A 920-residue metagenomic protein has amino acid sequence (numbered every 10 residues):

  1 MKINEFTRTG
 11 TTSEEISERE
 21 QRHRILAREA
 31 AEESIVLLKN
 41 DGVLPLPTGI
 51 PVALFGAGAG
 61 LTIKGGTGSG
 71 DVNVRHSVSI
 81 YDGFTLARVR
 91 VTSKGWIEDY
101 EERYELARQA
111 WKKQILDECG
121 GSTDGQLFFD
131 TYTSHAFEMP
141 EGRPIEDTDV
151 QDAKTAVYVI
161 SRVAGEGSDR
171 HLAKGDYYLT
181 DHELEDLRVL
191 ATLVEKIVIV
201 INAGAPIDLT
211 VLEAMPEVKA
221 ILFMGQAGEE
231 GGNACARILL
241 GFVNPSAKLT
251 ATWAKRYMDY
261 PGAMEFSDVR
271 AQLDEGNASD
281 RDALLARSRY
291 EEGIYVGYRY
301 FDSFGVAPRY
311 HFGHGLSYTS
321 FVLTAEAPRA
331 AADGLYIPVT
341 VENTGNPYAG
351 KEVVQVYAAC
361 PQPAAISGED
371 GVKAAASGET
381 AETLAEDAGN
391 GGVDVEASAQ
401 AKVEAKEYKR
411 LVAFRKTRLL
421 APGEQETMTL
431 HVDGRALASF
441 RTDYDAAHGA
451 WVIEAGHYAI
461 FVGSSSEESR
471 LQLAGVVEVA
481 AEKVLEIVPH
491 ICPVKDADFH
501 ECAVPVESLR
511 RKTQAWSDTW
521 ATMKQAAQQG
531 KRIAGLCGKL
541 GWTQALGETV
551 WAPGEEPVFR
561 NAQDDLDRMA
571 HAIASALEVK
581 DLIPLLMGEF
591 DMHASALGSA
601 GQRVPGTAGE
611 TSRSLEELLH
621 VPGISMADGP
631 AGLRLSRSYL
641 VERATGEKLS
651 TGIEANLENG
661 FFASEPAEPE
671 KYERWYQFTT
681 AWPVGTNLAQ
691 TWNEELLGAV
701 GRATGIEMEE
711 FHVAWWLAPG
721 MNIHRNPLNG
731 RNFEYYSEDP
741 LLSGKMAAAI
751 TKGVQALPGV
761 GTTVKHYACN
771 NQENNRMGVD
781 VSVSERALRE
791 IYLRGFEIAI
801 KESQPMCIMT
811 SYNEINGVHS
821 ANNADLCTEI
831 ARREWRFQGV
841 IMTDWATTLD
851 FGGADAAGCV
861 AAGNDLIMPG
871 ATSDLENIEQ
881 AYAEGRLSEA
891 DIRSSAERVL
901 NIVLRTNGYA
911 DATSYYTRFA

Functional and structural regions predicted by a protein language model:
M1-V462, S466-E468, L485-A920: Glycoside hydrolase catalytic-domain context in secreted enzymes
S469-A474: Extracellular and select intracellular beta-sandwich modules with Ser/Thr-enriched, small-residue motifs on
V476-E486: Short beta-strand edge segments in extracellular beta-sheet folds
